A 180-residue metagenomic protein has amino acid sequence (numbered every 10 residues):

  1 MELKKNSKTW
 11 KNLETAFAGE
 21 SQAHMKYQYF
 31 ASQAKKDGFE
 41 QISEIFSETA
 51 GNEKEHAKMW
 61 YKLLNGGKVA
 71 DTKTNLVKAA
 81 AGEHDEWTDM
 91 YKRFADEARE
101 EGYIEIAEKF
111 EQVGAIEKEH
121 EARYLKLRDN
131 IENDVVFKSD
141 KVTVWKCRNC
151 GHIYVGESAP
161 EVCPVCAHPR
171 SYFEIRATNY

Functional and structural regions predicted by a protein language model:
M1-Y180: Non-heme di-metal
